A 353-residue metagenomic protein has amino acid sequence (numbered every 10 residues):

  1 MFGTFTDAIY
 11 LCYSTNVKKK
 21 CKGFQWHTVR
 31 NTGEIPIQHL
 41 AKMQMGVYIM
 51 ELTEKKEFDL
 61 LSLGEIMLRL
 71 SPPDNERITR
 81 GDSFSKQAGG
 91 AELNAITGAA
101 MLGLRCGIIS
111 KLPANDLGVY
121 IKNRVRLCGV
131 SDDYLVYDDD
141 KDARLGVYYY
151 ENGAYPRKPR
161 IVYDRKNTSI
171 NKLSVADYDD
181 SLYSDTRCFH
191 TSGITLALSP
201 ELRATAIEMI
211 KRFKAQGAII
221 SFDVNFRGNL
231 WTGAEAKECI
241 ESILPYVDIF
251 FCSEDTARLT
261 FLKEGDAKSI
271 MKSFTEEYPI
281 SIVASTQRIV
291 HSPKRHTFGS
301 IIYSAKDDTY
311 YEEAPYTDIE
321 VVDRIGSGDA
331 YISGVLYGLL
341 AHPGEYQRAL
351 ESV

Functional and structural regions predicted by a protein language model:
Y13, E34-Q38, Q44-L61, K211 (+1 more regions): Conserved phosphate-binding/catalytic region of the ribokinase-like
K55, L182-S184, I243-L244: A short, aliphatic-rich alpha-helical micro-motif
S83-L93, S110-P113, V136-D142, R324-S327: Active-site nucleophile and cofactor-binding loops and adjacent substrate-binding regions of central metabolic enzymes
Q87, N94-C106, L127, G338-H342: Alpha-helix C-terminal capping segments
R105-G193: Conserved N-terminal subdomain of the carbohydrate kinase-like
C188, I194-G299: Conserved beta-alpha-beta core of the PfkB/ribokinase-like small-molecule kinase fold
